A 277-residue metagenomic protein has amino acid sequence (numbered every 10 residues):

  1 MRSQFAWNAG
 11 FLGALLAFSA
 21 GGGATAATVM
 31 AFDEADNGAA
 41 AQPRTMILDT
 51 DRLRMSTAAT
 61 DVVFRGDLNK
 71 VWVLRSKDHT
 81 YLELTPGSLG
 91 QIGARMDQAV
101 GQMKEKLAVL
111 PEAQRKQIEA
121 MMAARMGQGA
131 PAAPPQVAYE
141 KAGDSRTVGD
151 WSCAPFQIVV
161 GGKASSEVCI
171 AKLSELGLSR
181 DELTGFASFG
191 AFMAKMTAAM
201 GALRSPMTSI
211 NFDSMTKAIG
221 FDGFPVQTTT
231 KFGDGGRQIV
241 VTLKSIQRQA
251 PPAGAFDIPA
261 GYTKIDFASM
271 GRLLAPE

Functional and structural regions predicted by a protein language model:
M1-F11: Bacterial N-terminal signal peptides that target proteins for export
Q4, A14-L15, S166: Mature extracytoplasmic/luminal segments of secretory-pathway proteins
A9-A20: Bacterial N-terminal signal peptides
T25-E277: Extended soluble regions of mature proteins
